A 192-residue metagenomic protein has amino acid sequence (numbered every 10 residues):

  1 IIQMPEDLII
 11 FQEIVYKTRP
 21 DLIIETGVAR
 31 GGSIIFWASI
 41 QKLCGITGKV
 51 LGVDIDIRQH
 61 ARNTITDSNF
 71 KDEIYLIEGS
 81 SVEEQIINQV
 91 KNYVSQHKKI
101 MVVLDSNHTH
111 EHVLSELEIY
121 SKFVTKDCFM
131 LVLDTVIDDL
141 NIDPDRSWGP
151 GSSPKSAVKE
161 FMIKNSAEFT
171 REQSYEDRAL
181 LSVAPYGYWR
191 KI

Functional and structural regions predicted by a protein language model:
I2-I192: S-adenosylmethionine/decaboxylated-SAM
